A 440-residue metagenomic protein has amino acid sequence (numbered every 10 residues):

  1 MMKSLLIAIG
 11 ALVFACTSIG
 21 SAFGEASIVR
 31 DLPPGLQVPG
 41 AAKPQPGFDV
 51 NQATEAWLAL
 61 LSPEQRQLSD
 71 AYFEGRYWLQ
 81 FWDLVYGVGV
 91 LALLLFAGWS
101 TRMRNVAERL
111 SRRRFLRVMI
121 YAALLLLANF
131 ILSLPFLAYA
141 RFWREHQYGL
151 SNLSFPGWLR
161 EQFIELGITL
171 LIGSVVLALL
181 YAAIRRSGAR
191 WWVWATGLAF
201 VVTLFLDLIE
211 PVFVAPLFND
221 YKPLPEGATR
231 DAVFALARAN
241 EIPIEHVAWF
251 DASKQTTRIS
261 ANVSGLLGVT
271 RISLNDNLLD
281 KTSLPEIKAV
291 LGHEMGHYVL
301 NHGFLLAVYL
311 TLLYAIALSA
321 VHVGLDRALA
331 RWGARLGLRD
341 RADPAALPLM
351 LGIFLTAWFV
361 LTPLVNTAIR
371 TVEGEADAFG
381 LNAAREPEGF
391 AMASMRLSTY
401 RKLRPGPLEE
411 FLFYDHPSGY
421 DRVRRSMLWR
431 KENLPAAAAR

Functional and structural regions predicted by a protein language model:
M1-I9: Bacterial N-terminal signal peptides that target proteins for export
A8-S18: Bacterial N-terminal signal peptides
C16-S27: Bacterial Sec-dependent signal peptides at the C-terminal "C-region" and cleavage site
E25-A97, M103-A342, L351-R440: Polar-ligand-bearing catalytic/cofactor-coordination segments of membrane-embedded or membrane-tethered inner-membrane
